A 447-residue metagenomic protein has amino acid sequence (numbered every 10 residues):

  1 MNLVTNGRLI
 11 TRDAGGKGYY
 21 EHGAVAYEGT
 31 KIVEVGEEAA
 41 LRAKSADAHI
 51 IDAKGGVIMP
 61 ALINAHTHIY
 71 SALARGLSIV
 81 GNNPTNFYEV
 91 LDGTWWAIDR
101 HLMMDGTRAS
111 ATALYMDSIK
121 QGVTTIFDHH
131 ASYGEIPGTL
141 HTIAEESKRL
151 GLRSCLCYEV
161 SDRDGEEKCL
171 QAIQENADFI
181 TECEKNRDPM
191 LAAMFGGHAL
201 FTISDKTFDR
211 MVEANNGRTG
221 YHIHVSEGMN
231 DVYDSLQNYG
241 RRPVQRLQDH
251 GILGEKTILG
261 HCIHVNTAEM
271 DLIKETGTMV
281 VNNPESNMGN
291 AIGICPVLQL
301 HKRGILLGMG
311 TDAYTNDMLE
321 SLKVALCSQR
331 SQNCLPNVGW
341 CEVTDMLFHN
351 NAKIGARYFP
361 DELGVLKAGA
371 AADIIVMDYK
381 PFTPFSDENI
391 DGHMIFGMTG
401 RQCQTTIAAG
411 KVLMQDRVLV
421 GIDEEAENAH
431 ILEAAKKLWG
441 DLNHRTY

Functional and structural regions predicted by a protein language model:
M1-K44, G56-V57, T446: N-terminal metal-binding scaffold of metallo-dependent hydrolase/deaminase domains
N2-L9, R42-E89, D105, T112 (+1 more regions): Replace "His-x-His-based motif
D13, A371-N428: C-terminal cap of metal-dependent C-N hydrolases
A26, L77-H129, G134-L152, Q174-N186 (+2 more regions): Alpha-helical scaffold segments that flank or form the walls of functional sites
L73-T107, D164-G165, M229-K256, T276-M279 (+1 more regions): Active-site gating loops and adjacent loop-to-helix segments of metal-dependent hydrolytic enzymes
H130-I263: Metal-coordinating catalytic core of metallo-dependent amide/deamination hydrolases
G151, N215-G220, I252-E255, L272-V281 (+2 more regions): Glycine-enriched alpha-helix->loop->beta-strand junction motifs that scaffold or abut catalytic
D249-K256, P296-P381, I395-T399: His/Asp/Glu-enriched, well-ordered alpha-helical/loop segment that forms or immediately abuts the divalent-metal
